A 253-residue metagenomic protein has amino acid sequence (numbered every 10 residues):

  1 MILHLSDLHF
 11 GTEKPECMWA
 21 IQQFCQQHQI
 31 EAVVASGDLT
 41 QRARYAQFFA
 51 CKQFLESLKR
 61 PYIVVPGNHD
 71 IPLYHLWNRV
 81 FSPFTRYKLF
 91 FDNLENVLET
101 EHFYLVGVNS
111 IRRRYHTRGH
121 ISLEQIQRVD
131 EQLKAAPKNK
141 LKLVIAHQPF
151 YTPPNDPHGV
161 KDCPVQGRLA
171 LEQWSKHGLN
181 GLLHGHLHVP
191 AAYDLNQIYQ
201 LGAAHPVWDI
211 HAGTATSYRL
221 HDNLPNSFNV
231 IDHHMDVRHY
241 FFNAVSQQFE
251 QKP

Functional and structural regions predicted by a protein language model:
M1-S57, L73-Y74: N-terminal active-site segment of His-dependent metallophosphoesterases
H4-S6, V33-D38, Y62-N68, N109 (+3 more regions): Active-site neighborhood of phospho(di)ester-bond hydrolases with catalytic His/Asp-centered motifs
G11-E13, Q41-A46, N68-L76, R113-T117 (+3 more regions): Active-site environment of divalent metal-dependent phosphoester hydrolases
W19, Q47-C51, S122-Q127, V160-L169: Charged helix-capping and loop-helix junction motifs
F49-R128, A136, Q173-S175, P206 (+1 more regions): Extended active-site neighborhood of metal-dependent phosphoesterases/phosphodiesterases
K138-N155: Short acidic, glycine-rich surface-loop motifs adjacent to enzyme active sites
G159-H234: Conserved beta-sheet core of the metallophosphoesterase superfamily
D232-P253: A short C-terminal boundary segment appended to hydrolase-like catalytic domains
